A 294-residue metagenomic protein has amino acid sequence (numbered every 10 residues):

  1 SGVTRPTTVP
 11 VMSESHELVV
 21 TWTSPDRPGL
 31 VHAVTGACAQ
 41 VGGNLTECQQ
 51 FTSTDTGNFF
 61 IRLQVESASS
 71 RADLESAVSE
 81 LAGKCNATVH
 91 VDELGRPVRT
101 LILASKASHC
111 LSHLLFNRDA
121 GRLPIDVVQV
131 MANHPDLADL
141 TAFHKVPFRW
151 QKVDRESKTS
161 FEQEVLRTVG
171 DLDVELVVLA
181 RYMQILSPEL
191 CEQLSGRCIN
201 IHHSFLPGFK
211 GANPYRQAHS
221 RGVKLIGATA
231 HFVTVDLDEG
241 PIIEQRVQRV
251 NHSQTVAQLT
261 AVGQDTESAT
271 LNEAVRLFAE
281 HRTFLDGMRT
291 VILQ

Functional and structural regions predicted by a protein language model:
S1-V11: Short, Lys/Arg-enriched N-terminal segments with co-localized hydrophobic residues within the first ~10-30 amino acids
V11-V98: A conserved regulatory-domain signal marking ACT and ACT-like small-molecule sensing domains and adjacent regulatory
T100-C110: Short, glycine-rich nucleotide/cofactor-binding loops
H109-D119: Histidine-anchored nucleotide/phosphate-binding helix
R118-D126: A short alpha->loop->secondary-structure connector
I125-D136: Short internal beta-strands
H134, S157-F161, L172-Q294: Donor/substrate-binding cores of folate-linked one-carbon enzymes
A142, V146-L172: Adenosine-nucleotide cofactor-binding segment
